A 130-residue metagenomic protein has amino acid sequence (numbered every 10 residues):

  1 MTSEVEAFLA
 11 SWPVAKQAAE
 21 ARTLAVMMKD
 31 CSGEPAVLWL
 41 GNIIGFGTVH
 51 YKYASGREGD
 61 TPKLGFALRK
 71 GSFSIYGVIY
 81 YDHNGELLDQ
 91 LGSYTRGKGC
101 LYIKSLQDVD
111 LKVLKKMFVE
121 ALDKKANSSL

Functional and structural regions predicted by a protein language model:
M1-L130: Charge-dense, helix-prone N-terminal extensions
